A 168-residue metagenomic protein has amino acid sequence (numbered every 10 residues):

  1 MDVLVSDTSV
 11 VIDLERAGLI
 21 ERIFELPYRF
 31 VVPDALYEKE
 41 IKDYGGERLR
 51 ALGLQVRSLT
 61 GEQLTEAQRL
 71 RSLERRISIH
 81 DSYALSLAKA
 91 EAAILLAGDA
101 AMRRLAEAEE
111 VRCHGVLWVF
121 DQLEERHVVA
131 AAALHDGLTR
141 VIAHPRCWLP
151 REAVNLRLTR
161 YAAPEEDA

Functional and structural regions predicted by a protein language model:
D2-A93, A100, A108-V111, L138 (+1 more regions): Active-site-proximal, substrate-binding regions of enzyme catalytic domains and RNA-binding/basic surfaces
A100-A101, W118: Short, ordered loop/turn segments at secondary-structure junctions
L105: Glycine/proline-rich loop-helix segments at beta-alpha junctions forming the active-site rim of enzyme cores
E110-C113, V129-A131: Short low-complexity, flexible loop/linker segments enriched in glycine and/or proline with clustered acidic
L117-R126: Short alpha-helix plus adjacent loop in nuclease-associated cores
A131, D136-P150: A late-sequence structural motif
